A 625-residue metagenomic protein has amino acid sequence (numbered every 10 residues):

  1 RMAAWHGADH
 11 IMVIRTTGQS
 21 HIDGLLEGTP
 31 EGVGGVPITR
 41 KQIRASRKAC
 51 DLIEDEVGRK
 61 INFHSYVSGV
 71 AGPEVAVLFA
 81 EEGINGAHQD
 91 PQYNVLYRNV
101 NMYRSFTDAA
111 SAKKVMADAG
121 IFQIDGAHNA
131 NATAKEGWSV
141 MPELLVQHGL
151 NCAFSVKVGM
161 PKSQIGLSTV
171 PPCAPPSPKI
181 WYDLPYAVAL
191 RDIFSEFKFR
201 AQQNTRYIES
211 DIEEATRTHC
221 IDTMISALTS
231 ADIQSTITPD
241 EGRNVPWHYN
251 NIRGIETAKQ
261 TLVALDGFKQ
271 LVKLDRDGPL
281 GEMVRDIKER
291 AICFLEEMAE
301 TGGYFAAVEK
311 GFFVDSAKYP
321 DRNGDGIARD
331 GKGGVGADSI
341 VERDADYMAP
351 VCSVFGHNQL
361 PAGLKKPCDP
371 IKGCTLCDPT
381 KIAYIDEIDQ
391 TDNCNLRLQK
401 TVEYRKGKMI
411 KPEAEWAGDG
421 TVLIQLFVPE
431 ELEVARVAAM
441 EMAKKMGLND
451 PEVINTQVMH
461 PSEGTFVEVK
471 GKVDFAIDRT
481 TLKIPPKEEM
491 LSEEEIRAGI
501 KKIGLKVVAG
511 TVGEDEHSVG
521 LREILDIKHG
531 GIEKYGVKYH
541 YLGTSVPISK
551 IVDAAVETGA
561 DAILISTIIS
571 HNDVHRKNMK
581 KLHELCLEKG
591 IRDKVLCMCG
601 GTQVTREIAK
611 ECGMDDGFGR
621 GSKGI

Functional and structural regions predicted by a protein language model:
R1-D232, G242-W247, N251-D266, I500 (+2 more regions): Helix-rich catalytic cores of soluble enzyme domains
S20, E282-I625: Domain-level signal for soluble alpha/beta catalytic cores
Q42-A76, F122-W138, D240, L265-F305 (+1 more regions): Electropositive, surface-exposed helix/loop patches at the edges of structured domains that serve as adaptable
F199, I233-T236, Q270-K273: Acidic/polar loop patches that form or flank catalytic/metal-binding clefts of enzymes that bind anionic ligands
D232-Q234, D593-K594: A short pocket-lining beta-strand/turn micro-motif at the edge of beta-sheets
Q234-T236, P246, V519, H575: Extended hydrophobic-aromatic, low-complexity segments
H248-L280, D553-S570: A structural-propensity feature for long, helix-poor, extended segments
